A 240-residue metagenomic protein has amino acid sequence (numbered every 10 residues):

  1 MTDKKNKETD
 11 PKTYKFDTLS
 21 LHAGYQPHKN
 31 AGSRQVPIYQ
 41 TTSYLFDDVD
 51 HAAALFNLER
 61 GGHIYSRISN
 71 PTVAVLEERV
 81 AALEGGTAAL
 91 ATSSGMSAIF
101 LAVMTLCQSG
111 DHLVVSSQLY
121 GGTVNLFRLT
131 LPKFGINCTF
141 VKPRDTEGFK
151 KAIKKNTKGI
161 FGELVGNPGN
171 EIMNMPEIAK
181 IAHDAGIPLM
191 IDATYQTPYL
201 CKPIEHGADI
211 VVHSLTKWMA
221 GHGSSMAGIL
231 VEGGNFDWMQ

Functional and structural regions predicted by a protein language model:
T2, E8-K12, S20-H22, Q26-K29 (+1 more regions): Conserved PLP-enzyme active-site core in the AAT-like
T2-N70, E78-R79: N-terminal "arm"/small-domain region of PLP-dependent enzymes with the aminotransferase-like
D48-F100, G122-T130: Conserved N-terminal alpha-helix of the aminotransferase class I/II PLP-enzyme fold
